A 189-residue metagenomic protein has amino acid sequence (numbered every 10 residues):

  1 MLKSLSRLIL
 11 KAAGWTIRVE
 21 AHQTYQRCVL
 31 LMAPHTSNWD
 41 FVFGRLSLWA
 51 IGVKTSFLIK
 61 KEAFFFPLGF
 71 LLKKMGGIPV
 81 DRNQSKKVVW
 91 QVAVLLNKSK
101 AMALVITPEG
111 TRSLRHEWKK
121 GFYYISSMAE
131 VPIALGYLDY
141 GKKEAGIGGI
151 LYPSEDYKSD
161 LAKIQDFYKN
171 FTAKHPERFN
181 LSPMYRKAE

Functional and structural regions predicted by a protein language model:
M1, L5, A12, S85-E189: Non-catalytic C-terminal accessory region of glycerolipid acyltransferases and related lyso-lipid remodeling enzymes
S4-R27, L181: A short, well-structured juxtamembrane/interface segment
I9-G14, R27-T36, L58-F65, S99-T107 (+1 more regions): Short low-complexity stretches enriched in small and charged residues
K11-A12, A50, K74, M128: Residues at alpha-helix termini
G14-E20, G44, W90-V92: A generic local structural motif
W15, V53-T55, M75, M102 (+1 more regions): A structural micro-motif
V19-Q84, Y140, G149: Catalytic core of membrane glycerolipid acyltransferases/transacylases, capturing the structured, soluble-facing
